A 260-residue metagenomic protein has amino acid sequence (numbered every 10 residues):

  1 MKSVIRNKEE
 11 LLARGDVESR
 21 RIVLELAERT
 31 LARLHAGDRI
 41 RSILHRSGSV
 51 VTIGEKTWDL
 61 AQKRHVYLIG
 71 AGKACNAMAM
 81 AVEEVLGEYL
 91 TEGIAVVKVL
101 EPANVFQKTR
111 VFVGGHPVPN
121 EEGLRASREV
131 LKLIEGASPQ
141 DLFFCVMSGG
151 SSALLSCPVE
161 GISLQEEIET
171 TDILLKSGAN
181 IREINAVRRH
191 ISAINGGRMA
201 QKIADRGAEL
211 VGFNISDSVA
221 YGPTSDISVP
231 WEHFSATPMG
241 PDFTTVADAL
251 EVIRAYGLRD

Functional and structural regions predicted by a protein language model:
M1-D260: N-terminal loops that bind phosphate or other acidic moieties and the adjacent beta-alpha structural core
